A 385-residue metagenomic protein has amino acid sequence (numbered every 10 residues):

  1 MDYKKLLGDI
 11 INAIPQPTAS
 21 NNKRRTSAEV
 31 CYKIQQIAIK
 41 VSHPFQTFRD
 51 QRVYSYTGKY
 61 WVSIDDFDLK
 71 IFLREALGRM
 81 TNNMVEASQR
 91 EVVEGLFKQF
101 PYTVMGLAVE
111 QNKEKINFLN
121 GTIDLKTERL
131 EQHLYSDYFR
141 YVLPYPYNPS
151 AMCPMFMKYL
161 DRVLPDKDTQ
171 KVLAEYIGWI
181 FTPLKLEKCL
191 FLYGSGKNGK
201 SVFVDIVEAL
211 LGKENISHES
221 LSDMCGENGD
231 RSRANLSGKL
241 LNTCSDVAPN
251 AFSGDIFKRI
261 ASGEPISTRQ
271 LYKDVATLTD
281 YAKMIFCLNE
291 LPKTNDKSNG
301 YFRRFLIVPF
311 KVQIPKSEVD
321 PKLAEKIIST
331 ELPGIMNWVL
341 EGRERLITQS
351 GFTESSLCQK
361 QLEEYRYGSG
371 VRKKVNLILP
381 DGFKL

Functional and structural regions predicted by a protein language model:
M1-D50, L77-L385: Feature primarily recognizes SF3-like P-loop helicase cores of small DNA viruses
V53-Y56, Y60-E75: Trp- and S/T/G-rich repeat-edge/linker motifs of beta-rich repeat architectures
